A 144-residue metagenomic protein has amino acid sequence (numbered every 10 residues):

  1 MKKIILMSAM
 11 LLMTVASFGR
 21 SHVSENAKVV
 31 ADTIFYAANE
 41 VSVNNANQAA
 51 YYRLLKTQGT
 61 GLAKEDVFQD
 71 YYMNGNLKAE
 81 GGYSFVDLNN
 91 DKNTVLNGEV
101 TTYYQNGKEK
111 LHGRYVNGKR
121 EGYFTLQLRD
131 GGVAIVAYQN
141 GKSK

Functional and structural regions predicted by a protein language model:
M1-E25: Bacterial Sec-dependent N-terminal signal peptides
S17-K144: Glycine/tyrosine- and acidic-biased, solvent-exposed loop/turn segments at the edges of beta-strands
